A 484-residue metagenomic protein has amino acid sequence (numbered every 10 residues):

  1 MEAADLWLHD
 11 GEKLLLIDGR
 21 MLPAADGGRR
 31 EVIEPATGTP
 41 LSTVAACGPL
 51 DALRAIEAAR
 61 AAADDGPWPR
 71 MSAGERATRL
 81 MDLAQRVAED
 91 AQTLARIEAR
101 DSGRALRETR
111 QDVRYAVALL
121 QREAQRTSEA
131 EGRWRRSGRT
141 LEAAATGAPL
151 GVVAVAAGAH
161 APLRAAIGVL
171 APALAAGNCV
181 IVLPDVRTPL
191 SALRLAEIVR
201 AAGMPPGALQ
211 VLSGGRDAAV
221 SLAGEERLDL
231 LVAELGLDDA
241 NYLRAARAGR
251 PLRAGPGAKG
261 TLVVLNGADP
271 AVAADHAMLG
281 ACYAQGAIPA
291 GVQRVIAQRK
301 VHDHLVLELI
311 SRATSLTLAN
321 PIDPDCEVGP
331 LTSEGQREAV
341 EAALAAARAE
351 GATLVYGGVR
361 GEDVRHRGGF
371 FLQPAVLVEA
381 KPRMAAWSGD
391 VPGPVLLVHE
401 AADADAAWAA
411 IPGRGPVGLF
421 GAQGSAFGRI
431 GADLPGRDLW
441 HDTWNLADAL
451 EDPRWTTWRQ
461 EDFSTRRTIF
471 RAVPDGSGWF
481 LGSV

Functional and structural regions predicted by a protein language model:
M1-T43, A61-A62, V359: Hydrophobic face of amphipathic alpha-helices that form TPR/SEL1-like repeat modules and related alpha-solenoid
G38, R76, E98, L120 (+9 more regions): Residue-level signal for inorganic ion chemistry
T39-S42, M204, R367-V484: Conserved C-terminal structural/oligomerization subdomain of aldehyde/semialdehyde dehydrogenase
P40-C47, D64-W68, V155, V263-V264 (+5 more regions): Short, well-ordered beta-strand elements within core beta-sheets of diverse protein domains
S42-A130: Glycine-rich loop-to-alpha-helix module at the N-terminal edge of alpha/beta enzyme cores
G132-V272, A401, Q423, P453: Rossmann-like NAD(P) dinucleotide-binding subdomain of oxidoreductase/dehydrogenase enzymes
R139-E142, G358-R365, N445-L446: Short, solvent-exposed loop/turn elements at beta->coil junctions and helix N-caps that rim active or binding pockets
G236-K381, D403-D405, G478-V484: ALDH superfamily catalytic-core signature
